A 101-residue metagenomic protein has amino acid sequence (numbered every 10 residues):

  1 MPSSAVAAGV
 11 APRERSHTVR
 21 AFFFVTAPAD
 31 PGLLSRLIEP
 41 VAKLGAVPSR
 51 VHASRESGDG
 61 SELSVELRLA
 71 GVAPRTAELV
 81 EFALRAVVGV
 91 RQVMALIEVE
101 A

Functional and structural regions predicted by a protein language model:
P2-A101: A conserved regulatory-domain signal marking ACT and ACT-like small-molecule sensing domains and adjacent regulatory
